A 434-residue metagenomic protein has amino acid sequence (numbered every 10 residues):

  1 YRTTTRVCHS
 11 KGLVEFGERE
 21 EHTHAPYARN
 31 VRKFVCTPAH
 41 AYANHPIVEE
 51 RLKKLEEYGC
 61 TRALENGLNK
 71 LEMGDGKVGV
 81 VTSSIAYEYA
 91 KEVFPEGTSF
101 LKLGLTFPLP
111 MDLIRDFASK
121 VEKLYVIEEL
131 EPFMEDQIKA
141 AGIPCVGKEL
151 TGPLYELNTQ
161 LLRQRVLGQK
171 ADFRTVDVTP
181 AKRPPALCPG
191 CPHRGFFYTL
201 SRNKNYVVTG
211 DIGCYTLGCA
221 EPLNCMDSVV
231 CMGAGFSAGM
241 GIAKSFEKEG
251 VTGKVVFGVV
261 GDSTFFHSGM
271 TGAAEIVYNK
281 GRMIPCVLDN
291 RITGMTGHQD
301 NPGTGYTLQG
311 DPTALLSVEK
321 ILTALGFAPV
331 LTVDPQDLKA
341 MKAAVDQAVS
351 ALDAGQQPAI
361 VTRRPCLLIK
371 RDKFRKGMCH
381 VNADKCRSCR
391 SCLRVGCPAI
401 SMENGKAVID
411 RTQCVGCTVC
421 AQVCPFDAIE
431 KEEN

Functional and structural regions predicted by a protein language model:
Y1-L187, P192-G195, K204, P335 (+3 more regions): Flexible, low-complexity linker and terminal segments
K77, G97-S99, K123, V207 (+3 more regions): Residues at the starts of beta-strands that form the adenosine-phosphate
V81-S83, T209, V259, C286: Short hydrophobic segments within beta-strands
S83-A86, D211-C214, D289-I292: Short glycine-enriched loops at secondary-structure junctions
T175-G239, S245, E249: Active-site diphosphate/adenylate-binding microenvironment
C219-V361, R371-D372: Thiamine diphosphate
